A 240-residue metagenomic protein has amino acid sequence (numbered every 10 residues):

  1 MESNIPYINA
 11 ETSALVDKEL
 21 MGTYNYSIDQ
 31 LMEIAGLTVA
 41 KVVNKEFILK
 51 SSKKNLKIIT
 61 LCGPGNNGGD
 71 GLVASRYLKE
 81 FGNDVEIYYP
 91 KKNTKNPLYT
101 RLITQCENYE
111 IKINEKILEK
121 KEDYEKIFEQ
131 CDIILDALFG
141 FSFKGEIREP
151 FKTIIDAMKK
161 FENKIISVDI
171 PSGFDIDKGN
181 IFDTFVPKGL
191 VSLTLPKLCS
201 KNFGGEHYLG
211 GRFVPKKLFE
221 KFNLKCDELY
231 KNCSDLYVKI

Functional and structural regions predicted by a protein language model:
M1-N55, L218-I240: Positively charged, low-complexity intrinsically disordered leader regions
E2-I5, N9, L15, L20-M21 (+5 more regions): Generic structural signal for short, flexible, solvent-exposed coil/loop and linker residues
Y7-I8, D132-I240: YjeF_N-associated NAD(P)HX repair module
V16-T23, V42, E46, F81 (+5 more regions): Change "in soluble alpha/beta enzymes" to "in soluble alpha/beta proteins
K41-L138, E146-S167: Nucleotide and nucleotide-moiety/phosphate-recognizing core
